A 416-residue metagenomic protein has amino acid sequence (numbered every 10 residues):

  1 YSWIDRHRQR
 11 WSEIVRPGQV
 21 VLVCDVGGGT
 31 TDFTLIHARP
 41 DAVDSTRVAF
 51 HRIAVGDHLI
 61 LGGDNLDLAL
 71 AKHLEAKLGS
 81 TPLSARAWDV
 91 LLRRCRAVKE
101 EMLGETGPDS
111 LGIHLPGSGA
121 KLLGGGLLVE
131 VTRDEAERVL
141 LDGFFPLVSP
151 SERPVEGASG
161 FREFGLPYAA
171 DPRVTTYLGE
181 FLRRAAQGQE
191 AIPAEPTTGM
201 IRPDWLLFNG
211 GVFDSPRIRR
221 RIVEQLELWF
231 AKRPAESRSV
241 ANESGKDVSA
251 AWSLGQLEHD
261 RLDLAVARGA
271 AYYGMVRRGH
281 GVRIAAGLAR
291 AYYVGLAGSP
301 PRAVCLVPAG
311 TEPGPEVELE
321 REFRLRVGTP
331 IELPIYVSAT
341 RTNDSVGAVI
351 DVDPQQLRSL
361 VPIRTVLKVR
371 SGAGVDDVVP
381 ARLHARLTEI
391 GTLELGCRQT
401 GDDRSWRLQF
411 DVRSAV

Functional and structural regions predicted by a protein language model:
Y1-V416: Oxyanion-binding/catalytic loops of NTP- or PPi-dependent enzymes
